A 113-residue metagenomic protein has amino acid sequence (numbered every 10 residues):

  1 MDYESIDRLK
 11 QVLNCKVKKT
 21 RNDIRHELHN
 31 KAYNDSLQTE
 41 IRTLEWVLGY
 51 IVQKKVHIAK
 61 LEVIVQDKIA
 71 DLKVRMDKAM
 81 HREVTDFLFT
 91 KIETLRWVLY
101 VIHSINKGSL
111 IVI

Functional and structural regions predicted by a protein language model:
M1, R25-H26, W46-V52: Short, charged, low-complexity loops and linkers
M1-E4, K54-I58, Y100-I113: Short intrinsically disordered terminal tails
D2-R21, L37-E40, K54-K73: Short amphipathic alpha-helical heptad-repeat segments
H26-N34, K54, I58, K78-T85: Alpha-helical rod/repeat scaffolding segments in eukaryotic adaptors/tethers and long-chain four-helix cytokines
A32, S36-T39, T43-W46, Y50 (+3 more regions): Alpha-helical oligomerization interfaces
K60-L99: Charged low-complexity stretches with an acidic bias
